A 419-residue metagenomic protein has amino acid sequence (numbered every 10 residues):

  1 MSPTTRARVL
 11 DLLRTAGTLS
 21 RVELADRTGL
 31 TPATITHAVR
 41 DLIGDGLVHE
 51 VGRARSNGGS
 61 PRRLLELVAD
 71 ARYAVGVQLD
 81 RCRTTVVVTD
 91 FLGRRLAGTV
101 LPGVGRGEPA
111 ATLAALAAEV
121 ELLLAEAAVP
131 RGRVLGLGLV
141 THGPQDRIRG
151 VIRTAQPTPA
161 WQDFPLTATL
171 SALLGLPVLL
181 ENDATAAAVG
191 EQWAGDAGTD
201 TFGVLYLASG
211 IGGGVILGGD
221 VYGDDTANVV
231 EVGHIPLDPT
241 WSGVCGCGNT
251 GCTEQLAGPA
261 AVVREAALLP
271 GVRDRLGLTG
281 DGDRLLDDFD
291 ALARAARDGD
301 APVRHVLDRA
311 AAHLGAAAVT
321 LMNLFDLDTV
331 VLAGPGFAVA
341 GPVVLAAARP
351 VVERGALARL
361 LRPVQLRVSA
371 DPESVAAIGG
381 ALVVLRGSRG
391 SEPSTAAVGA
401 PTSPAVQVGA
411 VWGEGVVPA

Functional and structural regions predicted by a protein language model:
M1-V51, G58-R62, E66-V100, R106-G132 (+3 more regions): ATP-binding/phosphotransfer module of carbohydrate and carboxylate kinases, centering on a glycine-rich
A54, H142-Q145, A208-G210, G336-F337: Short glycine-rich anion-binding loops that position phosphate/pyrophosphate groups of nucleotides and phosphorylated
C82-T84, P144-D146, G212: Short, acidic Gly/Pro/Ser/Thr-rich loop/turn segments
D90, R147, I216: Short, acidic, Ser/Thr-enriched surface-loop or helix-capping motifs
G93-R94, G150, G219, A227 (+1 more regions): Detector for glycine-centered tight turns/loop "hinges" at secondary-structure junctions
R95-A127, R131-T201, V343-R354: Glycine-rich phosphate-binding loop and adjoining helix at the ATP-binding site of ATP-dependent phosphoryl-transfer
G98-V100, G107-T112, W161-Q162, L166-R294 (+1 more regions): Glycine/GP-enriched mid-protein hinge/lid loop-to-helix segment characteristic of carbohydrate kinases
